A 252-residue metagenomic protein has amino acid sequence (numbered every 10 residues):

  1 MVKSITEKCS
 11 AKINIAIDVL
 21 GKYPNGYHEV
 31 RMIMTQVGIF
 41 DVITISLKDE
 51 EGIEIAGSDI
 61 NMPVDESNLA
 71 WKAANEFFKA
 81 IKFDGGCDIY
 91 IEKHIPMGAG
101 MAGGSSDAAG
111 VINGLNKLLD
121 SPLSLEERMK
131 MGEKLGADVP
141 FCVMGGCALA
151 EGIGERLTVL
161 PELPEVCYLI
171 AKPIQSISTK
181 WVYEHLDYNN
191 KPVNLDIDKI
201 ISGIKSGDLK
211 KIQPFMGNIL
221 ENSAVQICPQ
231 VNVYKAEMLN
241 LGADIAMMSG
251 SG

Functional and structural regions predicted by a protein language model:
M1-A99, K117, S121-M129, L163 (+1 more regions): ATP-binding N-lobe of GHMP and related small-molecule kinases
I15, I43-I45, A70, G104 (+5 more regions): Residue-level signal for inorganic ion chemistry
D18, Y23, H28, A70 (+5 more regions): Gly/Ser/Thr-rich beta-alpha loop segments that engage phosphate groups in nucleotides
M34-V37, G132, A224, E237-M238: Hydrophobic C-terminal alpha-helix "anchor/cap" residues
T35-Q36, E133-K134, P140-V143, V159-P164 (+1 more regions): Solvent-exposed alpha-helices and their adjacent loops that cap or buttress functional pockets in soluble metabolic
G86, A108, I112-L149: Contiguous, small/hydrophobic- and glycine-enriched helical/loop subdomains that border and often "cap" functional
Y90-L119, A137, D244-G252: Glycine/serine-rich anion-binding loops at beta->alpha junctions that coordinate negatively charged ligand groups
M144, L149-I245: Conserved, helical-rich catalytic subdomain that frames metal- and/or nucleotide-binding sites in enzyme alpha/beta
